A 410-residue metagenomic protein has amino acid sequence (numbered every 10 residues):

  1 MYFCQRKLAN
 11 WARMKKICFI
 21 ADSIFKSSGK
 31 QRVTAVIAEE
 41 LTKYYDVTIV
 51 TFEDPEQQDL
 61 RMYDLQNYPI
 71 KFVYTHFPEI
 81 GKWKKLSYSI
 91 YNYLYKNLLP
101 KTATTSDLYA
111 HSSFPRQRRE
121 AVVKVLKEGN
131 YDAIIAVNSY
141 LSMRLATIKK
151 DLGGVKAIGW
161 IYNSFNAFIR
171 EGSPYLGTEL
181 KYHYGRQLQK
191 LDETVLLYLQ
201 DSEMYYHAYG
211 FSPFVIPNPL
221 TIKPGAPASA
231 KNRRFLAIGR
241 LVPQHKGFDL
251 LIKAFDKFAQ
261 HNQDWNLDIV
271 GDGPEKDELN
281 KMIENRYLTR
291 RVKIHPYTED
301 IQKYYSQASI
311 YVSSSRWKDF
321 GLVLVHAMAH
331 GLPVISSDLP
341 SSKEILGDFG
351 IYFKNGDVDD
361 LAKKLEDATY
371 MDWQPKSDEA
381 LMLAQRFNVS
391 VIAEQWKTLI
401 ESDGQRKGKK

Functional and structural regions predicted by a protein language model:
Q31-V36, R233, A237, V242-K257 (+2 more regions): A conserved mid-protein helix/loop that constitutes part of the nucleotide-sugar donor-binding site
Q58, T104-A121, A133-G153: An aromatic- and histidine-rich active-site surface loop
E120-V125, I161, F165, P174-T194: Membrane-proximal helix-turn-helix segments that form the acceptor-binding/catalytic region of lipid-linked
K156-G159, G185-G225: Donor nucleotide-sugar binding/catalytic pocket of nucleotide-sugar-dependent glycosyltransferases
Y297, R316: Aromatic "clamp/platform" in nucleotide-sugar-dependent glycosyltransferases that forms part of the donor/acceptor
P333-S336: Short hydrophobic beta-strand element within catalytic cores of glycosyltransferases and related nucleotide-activated
I351-V358, E366-M371: Conserved acidic donor-binding segment of nucleotide-sugar-dependent glycosyltransferases
D372-S402: A charged, aromatic-enriched C-terminal amphipathic alpha-helix characteristic of glycosyltransferases across folds
